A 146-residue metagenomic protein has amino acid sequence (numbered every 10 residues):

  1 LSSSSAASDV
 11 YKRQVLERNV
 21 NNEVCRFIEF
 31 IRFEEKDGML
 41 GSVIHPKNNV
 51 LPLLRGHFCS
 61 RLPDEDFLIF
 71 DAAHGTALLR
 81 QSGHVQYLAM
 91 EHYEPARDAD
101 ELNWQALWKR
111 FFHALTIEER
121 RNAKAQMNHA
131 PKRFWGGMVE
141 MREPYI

Functional and structural regions predicted by a protein language model:
L1-A7, Y11: Single conserved hydrophobic/aromatic residue that forms the stacking wall/gate of nucleotide- or nucleobase-binding
D9, R13-A89: Internal, well-folded beta-alpha domain core
Q14, P52, D98-Q105: Low-complexity, intrinsically disordered regions enriched in charged/polar residues
K47-N49, H84-H92, F134-Y145: Short, charged low-complexity intrinsically disordered segments located at boundaries of structured domains
D66, A77-L78, D100-I146: Long, compositionally biased intrinsically disordered terminal regions
L88-M90, P95-L102: A conserved mid-domain beta-alpha-beta active-site/ligand-binding segment of alpha/beta enzyme cores
